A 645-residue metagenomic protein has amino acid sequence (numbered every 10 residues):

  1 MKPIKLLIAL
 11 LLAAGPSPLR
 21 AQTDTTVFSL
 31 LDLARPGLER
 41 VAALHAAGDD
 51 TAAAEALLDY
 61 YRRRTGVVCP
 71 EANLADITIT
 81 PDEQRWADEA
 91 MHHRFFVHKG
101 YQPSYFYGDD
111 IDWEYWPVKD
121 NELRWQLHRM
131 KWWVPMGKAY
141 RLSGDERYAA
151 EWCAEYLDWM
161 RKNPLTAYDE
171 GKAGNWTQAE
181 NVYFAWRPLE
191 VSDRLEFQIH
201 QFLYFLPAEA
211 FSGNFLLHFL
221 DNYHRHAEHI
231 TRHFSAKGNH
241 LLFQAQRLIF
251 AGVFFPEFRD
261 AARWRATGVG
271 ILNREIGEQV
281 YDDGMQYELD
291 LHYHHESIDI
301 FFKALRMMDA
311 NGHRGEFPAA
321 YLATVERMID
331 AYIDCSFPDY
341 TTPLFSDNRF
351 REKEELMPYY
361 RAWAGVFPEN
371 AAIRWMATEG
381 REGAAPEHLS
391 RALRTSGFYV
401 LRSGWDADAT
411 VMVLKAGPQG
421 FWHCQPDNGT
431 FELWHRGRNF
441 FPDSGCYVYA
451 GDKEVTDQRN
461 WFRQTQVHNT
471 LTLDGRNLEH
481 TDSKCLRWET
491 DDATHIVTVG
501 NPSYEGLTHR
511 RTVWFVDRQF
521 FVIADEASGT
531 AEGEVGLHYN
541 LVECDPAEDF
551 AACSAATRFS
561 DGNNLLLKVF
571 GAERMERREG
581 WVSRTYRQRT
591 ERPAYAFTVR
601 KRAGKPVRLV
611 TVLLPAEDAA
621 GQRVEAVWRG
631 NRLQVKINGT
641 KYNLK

Functional and structural regions predicted by a protein language model:
M1-T23: Bacterial Sec-dependent N-terminal signal peptides
Q22-F95: Extreme N-terminal leader/anchor segments
D50-A53, T65-C69, I79-E89, V97-Y101 (+4 more regions): Short, solvent-exposed loop/edge-beta patches enriched in aromatic
F96, W116, H233, R402-G404 (+9 more regions): Structured loops at beta-to-helix junctions and adjacent beta-edge loops in soluble globular domains
Y105-D109, W113, K119-E326, S336: Aromatic-lined, polymer-binding surfaces characteristic of secreted/periplasmic polysaccharide-degrading enzymes
Y281, M285-F441, D491, T498 (+2 more regions): Carbohydrate-active enzyme catalytic cores, enriched for enzymes that act on polyanionic acidic polysaccharides
N348, K353-Y360, G451-K645: CBM-like, beta-strand-rich accessory domains located in the C-terminal region of large, secreted polysaccharide-active
P442-S444, A450-D452: Cytochrome P450 core scaffold surrounding the K-helix E-X-X-R motif and the conserved "meander" helix-loop region
